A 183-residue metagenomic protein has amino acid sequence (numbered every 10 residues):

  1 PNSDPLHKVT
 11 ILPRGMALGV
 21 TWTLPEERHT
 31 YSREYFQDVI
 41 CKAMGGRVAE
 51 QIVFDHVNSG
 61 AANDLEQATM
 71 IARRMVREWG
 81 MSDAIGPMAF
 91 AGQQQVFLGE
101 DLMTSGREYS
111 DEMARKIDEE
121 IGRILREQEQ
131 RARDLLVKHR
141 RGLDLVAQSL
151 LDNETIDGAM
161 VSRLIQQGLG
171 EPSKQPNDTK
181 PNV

Functional and structural regions predicted by a protein language model:
P1-V183: Soluble catalytic regions of large protease machineries
